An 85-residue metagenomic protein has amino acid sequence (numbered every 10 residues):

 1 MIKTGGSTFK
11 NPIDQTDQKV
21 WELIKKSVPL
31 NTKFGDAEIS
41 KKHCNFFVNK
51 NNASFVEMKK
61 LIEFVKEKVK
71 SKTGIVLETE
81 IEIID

Functional and structural regions predicted by a protein language model:
M1-K60, E67, K72, V76-D85: Phosphate/pyrophosphate- and phosphate-bearing ligand-binding catalytic cores of soluble enzymes
